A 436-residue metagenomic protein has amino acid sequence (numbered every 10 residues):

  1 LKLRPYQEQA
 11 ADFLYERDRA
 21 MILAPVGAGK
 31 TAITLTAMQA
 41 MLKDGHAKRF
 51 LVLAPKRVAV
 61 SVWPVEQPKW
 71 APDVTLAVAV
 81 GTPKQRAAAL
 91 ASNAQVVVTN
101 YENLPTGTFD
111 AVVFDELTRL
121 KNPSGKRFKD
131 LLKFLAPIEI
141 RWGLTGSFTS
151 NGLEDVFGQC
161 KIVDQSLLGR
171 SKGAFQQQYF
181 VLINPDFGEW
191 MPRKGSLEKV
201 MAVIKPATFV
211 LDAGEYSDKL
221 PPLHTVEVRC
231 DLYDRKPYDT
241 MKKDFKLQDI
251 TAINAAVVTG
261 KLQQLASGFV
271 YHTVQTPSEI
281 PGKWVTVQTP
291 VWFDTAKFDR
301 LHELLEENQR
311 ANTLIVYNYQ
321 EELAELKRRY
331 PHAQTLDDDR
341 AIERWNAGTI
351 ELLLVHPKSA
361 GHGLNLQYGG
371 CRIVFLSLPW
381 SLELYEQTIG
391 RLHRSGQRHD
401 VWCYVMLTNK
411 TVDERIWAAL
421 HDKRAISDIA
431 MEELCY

Functional and structural regions predicted by a protein language model:
L1, Y15-R19, P25-G29, I33-G45 (+3 more regions): Conserved Helicase C-terminal RecA-like lobe
V26-G27, I138-L153, K161: Conserved helicase ATPase motor motifs in RecA-like P-loop NTPase domains
I33, H46-K69, S150-D155, Y319-Q320: Conserved Walker A/P-loop ATP-binding site and its immediately adjacent core in helicase/helicase-like ATPase domains
V58-T82, V163-S166: Conserved helix-turn-beta segment of the N-terminal RecA-like "Helicase ATP-binding" lobe in SF1/SF2 helicases
K84-V97, A341-L352: Conserved motor-coupling elements within RecA-like helicase/translocase cores
V98-F109, K126-E139, G143, L168-A296 (+3 more regions): Inter-lobe coupling linker of SF2 helicases/translocases
L104-T108, S150-L153, E321-E325, D339-A347 (+1 more regions): SF2 helicase motor core recognition
W380-Y436: A conserved SF2-helicase RecA2
